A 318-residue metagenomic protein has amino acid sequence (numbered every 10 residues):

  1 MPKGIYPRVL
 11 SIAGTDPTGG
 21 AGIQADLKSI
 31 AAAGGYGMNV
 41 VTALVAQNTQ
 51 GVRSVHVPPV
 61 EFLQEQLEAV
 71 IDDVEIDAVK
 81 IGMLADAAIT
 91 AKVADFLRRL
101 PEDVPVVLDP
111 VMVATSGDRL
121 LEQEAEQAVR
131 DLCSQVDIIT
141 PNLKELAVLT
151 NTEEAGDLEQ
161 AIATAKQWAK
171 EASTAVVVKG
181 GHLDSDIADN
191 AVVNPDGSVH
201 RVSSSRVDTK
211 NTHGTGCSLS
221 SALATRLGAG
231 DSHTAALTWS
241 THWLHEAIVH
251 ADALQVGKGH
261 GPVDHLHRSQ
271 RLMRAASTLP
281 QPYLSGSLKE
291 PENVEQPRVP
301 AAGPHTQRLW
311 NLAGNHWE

Functional and structural regions predicted by a protein language model:
P2-S11, I23, A31-T115, P262-L272: Conserved N-terminal subdomain of the carbohydrate kinase-like
Y6, S54-V57, A235-W317: Charged C-terminal helix
I12-T18, V199-H213: Short pre-catalytic strand/loop immediately N-terminal to key active-site residues, enriched for Gly-Thr
G19-G35, P297-G303, Q307-L312: N-terminal basic/disordered segments at the start of proteins
Q24, S29, A147-V148, K210-H233: Short, small-residue alpha-helix embedded
A33-M38, S198-H200, R226-T241: Phosphate-handling active-site elements
E122-V199, D208: Conserved phosphate/ATP/ADP-binding segment of small-molecule kinases
